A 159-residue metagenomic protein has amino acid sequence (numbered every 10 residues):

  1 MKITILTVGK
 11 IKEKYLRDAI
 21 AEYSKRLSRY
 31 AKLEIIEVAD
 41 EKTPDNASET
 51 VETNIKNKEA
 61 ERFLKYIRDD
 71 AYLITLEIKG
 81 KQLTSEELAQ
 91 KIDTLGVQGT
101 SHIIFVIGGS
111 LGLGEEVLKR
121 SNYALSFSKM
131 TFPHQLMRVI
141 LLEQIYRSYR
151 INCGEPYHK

Functional and structural regions predicted by a protein language model:
M1-L27: N-terminal beta1-alpha1 ligand-phosphate binding loop
I5, I74, G108, L141: Conserved RecA-like P-loop NTPase ATPase core
L6, E34-I36: General small-molecule cofactor/ligand-binding pocket signal
I11, I78-K81, G109-L111: Short glycine-rich anion-binding loops that position phosphate/pyrophosphate groups of nucleotides and phosphorylated
A31, D70-A71, S121: Short, well-ordered alpha-helix to beta-strand connector turns
A39-S101: S-adenosyl-L-methionine/SAH cofactor-binding core of RNA-modifying enzymes
E86-S128: A mid-sequence interfacial segment
L111, E115-K159: Structured adenosyl-cofactor binding patch, chiefly the S-adenosyl-L-methionine
